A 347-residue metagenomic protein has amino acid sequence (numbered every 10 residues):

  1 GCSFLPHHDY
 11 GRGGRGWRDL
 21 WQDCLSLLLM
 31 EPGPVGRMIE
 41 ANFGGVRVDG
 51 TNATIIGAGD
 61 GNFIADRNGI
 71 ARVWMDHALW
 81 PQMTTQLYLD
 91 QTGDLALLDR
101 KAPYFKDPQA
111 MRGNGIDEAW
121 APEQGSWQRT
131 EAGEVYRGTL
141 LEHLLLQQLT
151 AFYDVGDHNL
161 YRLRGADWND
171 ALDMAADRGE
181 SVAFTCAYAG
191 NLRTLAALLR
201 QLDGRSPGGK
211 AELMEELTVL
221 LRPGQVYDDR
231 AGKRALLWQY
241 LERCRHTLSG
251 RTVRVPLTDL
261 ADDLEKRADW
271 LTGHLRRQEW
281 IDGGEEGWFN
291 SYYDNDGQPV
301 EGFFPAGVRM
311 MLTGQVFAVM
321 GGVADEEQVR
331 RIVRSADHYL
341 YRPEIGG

Functional and structural regions predicted by a protein language model:
G1-G347: Acidic, mature catalytic/reactive cores of soluble proteins
